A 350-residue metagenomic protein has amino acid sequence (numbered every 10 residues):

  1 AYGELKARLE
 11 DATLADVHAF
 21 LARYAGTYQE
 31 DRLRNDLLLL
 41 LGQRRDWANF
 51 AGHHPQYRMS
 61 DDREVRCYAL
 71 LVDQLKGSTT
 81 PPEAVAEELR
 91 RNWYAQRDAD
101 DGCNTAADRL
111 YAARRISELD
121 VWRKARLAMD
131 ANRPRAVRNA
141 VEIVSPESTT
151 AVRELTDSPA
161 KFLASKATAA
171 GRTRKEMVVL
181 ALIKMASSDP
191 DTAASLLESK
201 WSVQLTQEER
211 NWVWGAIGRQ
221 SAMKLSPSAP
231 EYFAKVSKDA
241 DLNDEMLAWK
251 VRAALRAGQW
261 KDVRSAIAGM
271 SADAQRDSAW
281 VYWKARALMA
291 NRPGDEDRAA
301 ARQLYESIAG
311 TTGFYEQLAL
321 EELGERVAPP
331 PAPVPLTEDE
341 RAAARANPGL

Functional and structural regions predicted by a protein language model:
A1-A25, D31-L350: Extracytoplasmic and endomembrane cell-envelope/extracellular-matrix remodeling and assembly machinery
